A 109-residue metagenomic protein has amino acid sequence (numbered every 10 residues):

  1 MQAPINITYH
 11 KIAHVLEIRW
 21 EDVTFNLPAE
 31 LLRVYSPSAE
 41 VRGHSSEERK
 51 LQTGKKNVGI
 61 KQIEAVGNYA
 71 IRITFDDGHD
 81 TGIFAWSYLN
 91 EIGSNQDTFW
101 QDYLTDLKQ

Functional and structural regions predicted by a protein language model:
M1-Q109: Motif-centric detector for short Cys/His coordination patterns
